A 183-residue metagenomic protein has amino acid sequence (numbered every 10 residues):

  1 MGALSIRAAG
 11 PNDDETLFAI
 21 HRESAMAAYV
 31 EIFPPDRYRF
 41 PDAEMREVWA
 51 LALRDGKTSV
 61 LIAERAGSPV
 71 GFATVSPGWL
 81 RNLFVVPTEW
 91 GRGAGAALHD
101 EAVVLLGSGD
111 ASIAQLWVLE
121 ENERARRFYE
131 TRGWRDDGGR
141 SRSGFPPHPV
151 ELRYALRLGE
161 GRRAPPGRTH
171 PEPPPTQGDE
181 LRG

Functional and structural regions predicted by a protein language model:
M1-E15, L158-T176, E180-G183: Conserved N-terminal entry element of GNAT/NAT acetyltransferase domains
R22-V48: Conserved GNAT-fold acetyl-CoA-binding loop/helix
R46-I62, W79: A short helix-loop-beta-strand connector motif used in the catalytic cores of GNAT acetyltransferases and, in some
I62, S68-W79, F84: Conserved beta-strand in the GNAT
E64, L83-G91, V118-L119: A short, internal acetyl-CoA/4′-phosphopantetheine-binding micro-motif in the GNAT/acyltransferase core
E89, G93-E101: Conserved acetyl-CoA pyrophosphate-binding loop and the N-cap/start of the following alpha-helix in GNAT-like
L106-W117: Conserved GNAT acetyl-CoA-binding A-motif
L116-R126, S143-H148: Conserved beta-strand-loop-alpha-helix junction that forms the acyl-donor binding cleft
